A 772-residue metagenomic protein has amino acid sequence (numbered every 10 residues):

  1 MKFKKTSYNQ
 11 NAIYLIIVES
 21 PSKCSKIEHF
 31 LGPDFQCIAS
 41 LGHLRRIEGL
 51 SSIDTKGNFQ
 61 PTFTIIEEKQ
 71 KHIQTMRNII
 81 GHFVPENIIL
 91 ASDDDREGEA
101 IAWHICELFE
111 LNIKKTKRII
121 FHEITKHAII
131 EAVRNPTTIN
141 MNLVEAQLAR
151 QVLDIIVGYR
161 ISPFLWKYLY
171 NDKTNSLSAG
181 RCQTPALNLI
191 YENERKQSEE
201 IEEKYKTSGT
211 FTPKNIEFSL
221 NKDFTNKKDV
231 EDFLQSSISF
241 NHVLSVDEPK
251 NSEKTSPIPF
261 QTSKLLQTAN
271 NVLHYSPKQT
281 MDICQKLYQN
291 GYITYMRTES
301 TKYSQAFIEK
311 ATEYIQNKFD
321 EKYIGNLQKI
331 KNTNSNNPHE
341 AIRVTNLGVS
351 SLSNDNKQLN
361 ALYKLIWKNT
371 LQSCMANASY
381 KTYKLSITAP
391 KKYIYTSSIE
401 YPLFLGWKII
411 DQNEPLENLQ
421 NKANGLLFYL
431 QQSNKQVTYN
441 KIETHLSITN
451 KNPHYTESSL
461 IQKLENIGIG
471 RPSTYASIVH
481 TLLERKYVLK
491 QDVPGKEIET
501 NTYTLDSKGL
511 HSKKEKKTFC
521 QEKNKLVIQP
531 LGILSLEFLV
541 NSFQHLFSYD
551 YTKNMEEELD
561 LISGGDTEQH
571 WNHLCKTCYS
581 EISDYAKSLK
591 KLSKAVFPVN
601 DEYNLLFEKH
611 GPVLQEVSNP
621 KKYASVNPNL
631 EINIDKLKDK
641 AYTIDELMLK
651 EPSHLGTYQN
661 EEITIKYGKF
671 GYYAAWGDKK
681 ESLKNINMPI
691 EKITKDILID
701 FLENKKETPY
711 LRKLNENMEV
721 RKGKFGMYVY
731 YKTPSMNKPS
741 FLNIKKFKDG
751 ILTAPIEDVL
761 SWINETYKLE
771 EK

Functional and structural regions predicted by a protein language model:
M1-Y159, P415, T438: Intrinsically disordered, low-complexity regulatory segments
K2-Y14, K26, I80, E86 (+5 more regions): Basic, low-complexity terminal or inter-domain segments flanking catalytic cores
A12-I13, A91-D94, K173-S176, P249-I258 (+3 more regions): Conserved short loop/turn motifs at secondary-structure junctions
T62, S92, N112-K117, T137-V144 (+6 more regions): Short, polar/flexible loop-turn hinges at active-site or ligand-entry regions and domain interfaces
I124-F211, P249-E253: C-terminal or mid-to-C-terminal helical accessory/interaction module adjacent to the motor/catalytic core
V152, T225-F260, L266, A423 (+3 more regions): Metal- or metallocofactor-binding catalytic centers and their adjacent structured scaffolds across diverse enzyme
E199-E217, V243-I283, G291-Y292, Q615: C-terminal accessory/connector segments of nucleic-acid motor ATPases
